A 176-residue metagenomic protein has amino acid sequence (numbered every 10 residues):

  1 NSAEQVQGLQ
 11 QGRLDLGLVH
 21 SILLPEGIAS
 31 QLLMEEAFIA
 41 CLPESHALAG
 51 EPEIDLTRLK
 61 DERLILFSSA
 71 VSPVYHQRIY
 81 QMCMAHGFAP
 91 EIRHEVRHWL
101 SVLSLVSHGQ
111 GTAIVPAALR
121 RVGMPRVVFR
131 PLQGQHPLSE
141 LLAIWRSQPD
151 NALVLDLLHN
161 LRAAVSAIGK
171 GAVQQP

Functional and structural regions predicted by a protein language model:
N1, H20-S21, A89-H98: Short beta-strand-to-loop elements that line the ligand-binding cleft of bilobed periplasmic-binding protein-like
S2-F38, L42, V102, V106-Q110 (+1 more regions): Short beta-strand-centered segments that line the small-molecule binding cleft or hinge of alpha/beta clamshell
H20, F67, P116: Conserved residues at the C-terminal ends of beta-strands
I28-F38, L42-L64, A152-L155: Flexible hinge/capping segments at coil-to-helix
A29-L32, L48, D55-T57, M82-M84 (+2 more regions): Short secondary-structure boundary/capping segments
R63-H86, N151-H159, I168-V173: Secondary-structure junction motif
M84, I92-R121: C-terminal regulatory/effector modules of DNA-binding transcriptional regulators
L103, A117-R126, G134-P176: C-terminal effector-binding regulatory domain of bacterial HTH transcription factors
